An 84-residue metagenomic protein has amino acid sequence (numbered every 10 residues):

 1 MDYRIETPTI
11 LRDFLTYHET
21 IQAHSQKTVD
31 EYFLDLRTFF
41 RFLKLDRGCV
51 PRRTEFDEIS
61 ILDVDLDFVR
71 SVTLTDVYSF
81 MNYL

Functional and structural regions predicted by a protein language model:
M1-R4, T9-K27, F33-L84: N-terminal core-binding DNA-recognition domain of tyrosine recombinases/integrases
